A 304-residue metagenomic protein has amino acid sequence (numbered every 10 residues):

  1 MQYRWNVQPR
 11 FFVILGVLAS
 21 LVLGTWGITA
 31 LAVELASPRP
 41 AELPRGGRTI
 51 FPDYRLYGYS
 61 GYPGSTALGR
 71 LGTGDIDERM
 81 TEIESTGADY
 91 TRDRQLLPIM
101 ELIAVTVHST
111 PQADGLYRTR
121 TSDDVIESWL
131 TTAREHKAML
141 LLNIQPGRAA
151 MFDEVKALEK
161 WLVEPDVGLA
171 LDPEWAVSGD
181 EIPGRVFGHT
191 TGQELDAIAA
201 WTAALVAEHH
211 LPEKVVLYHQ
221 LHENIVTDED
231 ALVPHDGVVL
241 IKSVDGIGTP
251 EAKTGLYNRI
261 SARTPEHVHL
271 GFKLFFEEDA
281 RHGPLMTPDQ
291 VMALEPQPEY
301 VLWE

Functional and structural regions predicted by a protein language model:
Y3-L18: N-terminal Sec-pathway targeting helices
S20-L31: Hydrophobic alpha-helical membrane-insertion segments, chiefly the h-region of N-terminal signal peptides
A30-D77: N-terminal module-boundary/linker segments of secreted carbohydrate-active enzymes
T49-P52, E84-Q95, S128-E135, L158-D166 (+2 more regions): Acidic (Asp/Glu)-rich catalytic clusters
Y54-G58, Q95-E101, K137-L141, D166-A170 (+3 more regions): Structural preference for beta-strand elements that scaffold enzyme active sites
P63-S65, A104-T106, P146-R148, P173-V177 (+3 more regions): Active-site-proximal loop/turn and secondary-structure-junction residues that shape catalytic pockets, frequently
Q95-W175: Substrate-binding cleft of extracellular glycoside hydrolase catalytic domains
V186-L302: Surface-exposed substrate-engagement region within the catalytic domains of secreted or surface-exposed extracellular
